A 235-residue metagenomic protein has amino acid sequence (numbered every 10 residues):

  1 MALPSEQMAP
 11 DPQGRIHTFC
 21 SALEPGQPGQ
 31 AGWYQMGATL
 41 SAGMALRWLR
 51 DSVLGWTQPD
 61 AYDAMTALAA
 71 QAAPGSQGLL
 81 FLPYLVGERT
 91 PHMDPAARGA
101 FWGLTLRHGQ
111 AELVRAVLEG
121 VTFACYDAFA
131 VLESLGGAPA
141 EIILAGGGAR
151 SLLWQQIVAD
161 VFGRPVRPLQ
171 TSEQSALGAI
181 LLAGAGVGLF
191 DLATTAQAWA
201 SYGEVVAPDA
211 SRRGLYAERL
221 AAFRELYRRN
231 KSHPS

Functional and structural regions predicted by a protein language model:
M1-S235: Active-site core segments that coordinate phosphate-bearing ligands/cofactors across diverse enzyme families
